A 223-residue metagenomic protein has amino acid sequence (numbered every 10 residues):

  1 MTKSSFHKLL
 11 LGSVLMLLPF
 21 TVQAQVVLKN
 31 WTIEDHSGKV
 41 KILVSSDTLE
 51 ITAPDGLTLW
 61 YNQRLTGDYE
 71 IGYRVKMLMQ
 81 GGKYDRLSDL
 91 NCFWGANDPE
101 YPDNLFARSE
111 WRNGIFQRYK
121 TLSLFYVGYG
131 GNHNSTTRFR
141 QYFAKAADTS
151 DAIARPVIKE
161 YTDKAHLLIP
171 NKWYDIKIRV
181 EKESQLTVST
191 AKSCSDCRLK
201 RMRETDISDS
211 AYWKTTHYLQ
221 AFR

Functional and structural regions predicted by a protein language model:
M1-L11: Bacterial N-terminal signal peptides that target proteins for export
V22-A24: Boundary at the C-terminal end of the N-terminal hydrophobic targeting segment
V40-L57: Short carbohydrate-recognition loop motifs
G56-S150: Secretory/extracellular carbohydrate-interaction modules and structurally similar beta-sandwich "look-alikes"
L57-R64, T162-L167, S208-D209: Beta-strand-rich interaction surfaces with strong enrichment in secreted/lumenal proteins
Y73, A165-K200: Carbohydrate-binding surfaces in secreted/extracellular proteins
C197-R223: Flexible glycan-contacting loops in extracellular carbohydrate-active proteins
